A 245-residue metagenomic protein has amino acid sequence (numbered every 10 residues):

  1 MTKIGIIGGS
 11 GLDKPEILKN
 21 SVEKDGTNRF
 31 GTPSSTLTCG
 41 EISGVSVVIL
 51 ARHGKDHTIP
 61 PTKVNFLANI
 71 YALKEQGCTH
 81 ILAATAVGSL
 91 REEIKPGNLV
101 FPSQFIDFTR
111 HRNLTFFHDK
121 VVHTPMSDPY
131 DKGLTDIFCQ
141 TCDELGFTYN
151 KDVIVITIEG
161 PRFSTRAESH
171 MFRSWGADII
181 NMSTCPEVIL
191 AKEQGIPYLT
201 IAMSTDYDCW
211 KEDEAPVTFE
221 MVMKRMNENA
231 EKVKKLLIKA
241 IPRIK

Functional and structural regions predicted by a protein language model:
M1-M126: Metabolite-binding pocket within alpha/beta catalytic cores that recognizes anionic/polar moieties
I70, S169, C185-V188: Generic hydrophobic/aromatic pocket-lining and core-packing "Φ" positions
K74-G77, R173, K192: Non-catalytic positions within long, well-ordered alpha-helices that form the structural scaffold/packing of enzyme
T79-H80, D178, P197: Short acidic/polar active-site loop segments enriched in Thr and Asp
P129-S174: Active-site rim beta-loop-alpha module in soluble metabolic enzymes
M182-E220: Zn-dependent metallopeptidase/amidohydrolase metal-coordination segment
C209-K245: His/Asp/Glu-rich mid-to-C-terminal helical/loop segments that flank catalytic regions of hydrolases
